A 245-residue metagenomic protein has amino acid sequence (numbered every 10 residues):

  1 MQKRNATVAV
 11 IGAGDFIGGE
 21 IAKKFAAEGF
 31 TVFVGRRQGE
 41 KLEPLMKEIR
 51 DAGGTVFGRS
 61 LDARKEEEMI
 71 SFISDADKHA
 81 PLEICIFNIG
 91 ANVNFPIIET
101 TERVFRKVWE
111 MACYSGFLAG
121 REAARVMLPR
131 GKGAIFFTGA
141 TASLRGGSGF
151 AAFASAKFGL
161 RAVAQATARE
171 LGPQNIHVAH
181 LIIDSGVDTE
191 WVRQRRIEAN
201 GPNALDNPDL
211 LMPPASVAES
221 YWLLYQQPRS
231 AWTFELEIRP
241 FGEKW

Functional and structural regions predicted by a protein language model:
G14-D15: Conserved glycine-rich cofactor-binding loop
F30-P44: Conserved glycine-rich Rossmann-like NAD(P)H-binding loop of the short-chain dehydrogenase/reductase
I49-E67: Rossmann-fold cofactor-recognition segment
P96-I97, V104-W109: Substrate-binding pocket helix/loop in short-chain dehydrogenase/reductase
G120-R121, Q165: A short, exposed helix-loop element centered on a Lys and neighboring polar residues
A134-G159, A164-Q165, R169-G172, V187: Catalytic loop of short-chain dehydrogenase/reductase
P173-S185, N200-W245: C-terminal helical subdomain
